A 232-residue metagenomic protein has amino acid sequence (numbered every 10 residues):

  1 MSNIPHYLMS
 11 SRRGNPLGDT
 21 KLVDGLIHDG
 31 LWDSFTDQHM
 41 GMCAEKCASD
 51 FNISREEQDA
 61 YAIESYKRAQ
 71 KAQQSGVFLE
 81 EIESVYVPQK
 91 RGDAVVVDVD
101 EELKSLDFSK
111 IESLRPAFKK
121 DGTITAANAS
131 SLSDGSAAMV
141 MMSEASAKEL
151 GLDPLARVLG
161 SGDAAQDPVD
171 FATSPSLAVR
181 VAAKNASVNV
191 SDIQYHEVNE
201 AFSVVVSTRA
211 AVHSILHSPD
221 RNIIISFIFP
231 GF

Functional and structural regions predicted by a protein language model:
M1-K46: Flexible glycine-/small-residue-enriched beta->alpha junction loops that bind anionic phosphate/pyrophosphate groups
M1-R12, I82-V97, D170, V190-V212: Conserved beta-ketoacyl condensing-enzyme motif
L22-V23, I27-D29, S49, L106-T173 (+1 more regions): Condensing-enzyme catalytic core mediating Claisen C-C bond formation in acyl metabolism
T36, E57, D167, F171: Conserved acidic
D37-I63: Conserved thiamine diphosphate
M42-E45, L159-R221: Active-site pocket-lining segment
E56-E149, S214-P219: N-terminal extracellular/periplasmic Venus flytrap/periplasmic-binding protein-like
H217-G231: N-terminal low-complexity segments that are often proline-rich with Ser/Thr-Pro
